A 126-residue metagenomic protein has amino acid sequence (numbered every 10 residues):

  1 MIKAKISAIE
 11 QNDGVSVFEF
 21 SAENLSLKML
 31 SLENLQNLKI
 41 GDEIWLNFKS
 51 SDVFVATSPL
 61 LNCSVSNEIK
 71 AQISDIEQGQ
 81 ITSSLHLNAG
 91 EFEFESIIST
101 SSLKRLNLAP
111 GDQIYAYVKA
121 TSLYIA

Functional and structural regions predicted by a protein language model:
M1-I2, I9: Nucleic-acid-binding small beta-barrel platforms of the OB/S1 family and closely associated recruitment extensions
K3, E33-Q72, S101-A126: Glycine/charge-rich catalytic "coupling/switch" loops of P-loop NTPases
I9-V15, I76-T82: Short, conserved beta-turn/loop elements at beta-strand boundaries and strand-helix junctions
D13, A22-N24, F48, Q80 (+2 more regions): A generic beta-sheet turn/junction motif
V17-E23, K28-L30, S84-G90, S96-I97: Short, acidic/hydrophobic/Gly-rich beta-strand patch recurrent on exposed beta strands that often constitutes part
E77-A109: An exposure/low-complexity boundary signal
